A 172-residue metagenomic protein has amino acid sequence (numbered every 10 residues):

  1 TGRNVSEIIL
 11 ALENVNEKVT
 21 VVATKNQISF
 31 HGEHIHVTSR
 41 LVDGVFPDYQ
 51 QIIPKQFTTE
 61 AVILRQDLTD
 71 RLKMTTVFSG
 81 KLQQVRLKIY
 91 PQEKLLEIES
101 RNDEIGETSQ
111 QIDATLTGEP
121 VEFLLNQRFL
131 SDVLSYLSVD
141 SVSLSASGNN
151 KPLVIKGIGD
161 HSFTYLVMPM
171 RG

Functional and structural regions predicted by a protein language model:
T1-V42, F57-G172: DNA polymerase processivity clamps
V45: Glycine-rich, pocket-lining loop/helix-strand segments that form or immediately flank
